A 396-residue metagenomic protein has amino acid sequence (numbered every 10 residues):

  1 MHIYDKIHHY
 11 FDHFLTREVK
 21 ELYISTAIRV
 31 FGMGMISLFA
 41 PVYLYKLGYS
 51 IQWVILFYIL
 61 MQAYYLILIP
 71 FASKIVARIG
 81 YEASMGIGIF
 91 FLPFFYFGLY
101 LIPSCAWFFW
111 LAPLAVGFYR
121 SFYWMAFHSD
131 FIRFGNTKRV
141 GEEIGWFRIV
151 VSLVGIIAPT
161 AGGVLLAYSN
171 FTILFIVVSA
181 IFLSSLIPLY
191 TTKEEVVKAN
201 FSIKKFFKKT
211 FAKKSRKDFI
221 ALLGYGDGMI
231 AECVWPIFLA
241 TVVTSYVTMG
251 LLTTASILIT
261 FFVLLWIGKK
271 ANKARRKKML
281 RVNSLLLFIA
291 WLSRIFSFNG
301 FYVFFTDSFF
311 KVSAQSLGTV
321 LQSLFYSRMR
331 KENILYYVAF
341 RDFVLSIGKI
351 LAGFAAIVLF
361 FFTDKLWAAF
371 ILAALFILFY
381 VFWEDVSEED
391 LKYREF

Functional and structural regions predicted by a protein language model:
I3-Y65, F211-T254, F310, A369: Helix-loop boundary and gating motifs at the non-cytosolic
A27, A106-Y123, F301-L317: Hydrophobic core of transmembrane alpha-helices in multi-pass small-molecule transporters, especially MFS/SLC-type
I67-P103: Conserved MFS/SLC helix-loop-helix module at the cytosolic interface between two early adjacent transmembrane helices
I67-Y81, L166, F262-R276: Helix-to-loop junctions at the C-terminal end of transmembrane segments in multipass secondary transporters
F90-S104, L285-N299: C-terminal ends and interior cores of transmembrane alpha-helices in multi-pass membrane transporters/permeases
L114-V151: Cytoplasmic helix-loop-helix junction between adjacent transmembrane helices in 12-TM secondary transporters
F122-N136, A314-K331: Intracellular juxtamembrane helix-capping segments at the cytosolic ends of symmetry-related transmembrane helices
I173-T191, W367-D385: Symmetry-related core transmembrane helices of the 12-TM Major Facilitator Superfamily/SLC fold
